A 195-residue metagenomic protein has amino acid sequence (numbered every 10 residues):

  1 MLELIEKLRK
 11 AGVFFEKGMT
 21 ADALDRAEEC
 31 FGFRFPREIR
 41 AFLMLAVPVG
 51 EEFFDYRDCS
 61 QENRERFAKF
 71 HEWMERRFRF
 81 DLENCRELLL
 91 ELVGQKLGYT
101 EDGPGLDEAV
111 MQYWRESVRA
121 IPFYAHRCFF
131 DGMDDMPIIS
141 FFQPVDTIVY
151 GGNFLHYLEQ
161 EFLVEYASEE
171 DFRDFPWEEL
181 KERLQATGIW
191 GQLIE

Functional and structural regions predicted by a protein language model:
M1-R115, R119-I121, A125: A surface-exposed partner-binding patch
T20, L43-V47, E51, D55 (+4 more regions): Generic alpha-helix signal with a bias toward terminal, lower-confidence helices and secondary-structure junctions
V49, H126-F129, V145-T147: Short loop/turn segments at secondary-structure transitions that flank enzyme active sites
E108-A109, A125, D131-I138, G151: A short secondary-structure junction signal
M136-I189: Glycine-rich, aromatic-bearing surface loops/beta-hairpins
